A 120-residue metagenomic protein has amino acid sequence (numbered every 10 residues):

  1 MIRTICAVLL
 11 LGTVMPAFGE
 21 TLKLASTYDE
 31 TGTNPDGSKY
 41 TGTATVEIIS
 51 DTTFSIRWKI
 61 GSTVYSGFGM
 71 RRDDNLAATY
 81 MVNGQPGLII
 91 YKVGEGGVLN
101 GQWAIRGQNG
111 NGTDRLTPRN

Functional and structural regions predicted by a protein language model:
M1-C6: Bacterial N-terminal signal peptides that target proteins for export
V14-P16: N-terminal signal peptide c-region/cleavage motif recognized by signal peptidases
E20-N120: Central antiparallel beta-sheet cores of small beta-barrel/beta-sandwich binding domains
